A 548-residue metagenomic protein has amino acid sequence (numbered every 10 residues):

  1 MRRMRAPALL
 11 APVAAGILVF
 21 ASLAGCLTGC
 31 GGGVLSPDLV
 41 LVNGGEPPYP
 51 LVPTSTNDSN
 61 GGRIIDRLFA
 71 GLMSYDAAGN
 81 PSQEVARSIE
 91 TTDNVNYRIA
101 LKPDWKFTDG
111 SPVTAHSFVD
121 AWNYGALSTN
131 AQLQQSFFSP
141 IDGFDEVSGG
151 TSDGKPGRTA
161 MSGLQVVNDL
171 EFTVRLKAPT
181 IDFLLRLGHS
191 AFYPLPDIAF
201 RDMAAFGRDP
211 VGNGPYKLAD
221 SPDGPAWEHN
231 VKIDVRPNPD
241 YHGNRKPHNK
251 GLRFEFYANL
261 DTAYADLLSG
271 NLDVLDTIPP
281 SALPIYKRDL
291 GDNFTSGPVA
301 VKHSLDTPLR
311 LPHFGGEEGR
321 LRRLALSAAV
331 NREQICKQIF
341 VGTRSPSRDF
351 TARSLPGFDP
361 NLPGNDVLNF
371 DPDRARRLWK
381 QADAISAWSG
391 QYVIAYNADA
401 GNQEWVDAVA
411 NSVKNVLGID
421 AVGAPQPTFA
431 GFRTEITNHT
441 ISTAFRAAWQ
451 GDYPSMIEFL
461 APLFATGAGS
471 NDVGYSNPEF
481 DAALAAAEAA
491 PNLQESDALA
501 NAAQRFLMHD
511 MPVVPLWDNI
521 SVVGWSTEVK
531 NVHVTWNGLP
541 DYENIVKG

Functional and structural regions predicted by a protein language model:
N43-D93, N123, V211: N-terminal lobe/hinge region of extracytoplasmic solute-binding protein
E90, N130-D197: Surface-exposed binding/hinge segments that line and control ligand-binding clefts or catalytic entry sites
V113-N123, D169-R175, P215, N249-G251 (+4 more regions): Alpha-helical secondary-structure segments
Q165, L324, C336-K337, I419-R433 (+3 more regions): Extracytoplasmic/peripheral linker and loop segments enriched in polar/acidic and small residues with frequent Thr/Pro
P179-P247, G251-R253: Gly/Pro-rich hinge or "lid" segments in bacterial periplasmic/extracellular proteins
A219-D234, R253-H313, K337: Extracellular/periplasmic solute-recognition and catalytic clefts
S345-A382, D399-E404: Structural transition elements
V523-G548: Long beta-strand-rich cores associated with HINT superfamily self-processing modules
